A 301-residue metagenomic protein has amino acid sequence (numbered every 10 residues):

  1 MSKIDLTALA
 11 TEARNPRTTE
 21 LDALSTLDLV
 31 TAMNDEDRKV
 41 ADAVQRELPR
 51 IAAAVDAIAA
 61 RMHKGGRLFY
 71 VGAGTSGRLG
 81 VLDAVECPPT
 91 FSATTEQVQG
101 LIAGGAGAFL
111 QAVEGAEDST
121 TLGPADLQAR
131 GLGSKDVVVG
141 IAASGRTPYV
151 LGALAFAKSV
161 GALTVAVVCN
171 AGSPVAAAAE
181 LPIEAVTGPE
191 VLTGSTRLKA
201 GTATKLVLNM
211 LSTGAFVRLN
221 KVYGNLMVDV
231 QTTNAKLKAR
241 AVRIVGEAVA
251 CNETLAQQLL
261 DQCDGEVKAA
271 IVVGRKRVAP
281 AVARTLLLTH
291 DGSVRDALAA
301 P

Functional and structural regions predicted by a protein language model:
M1-A43, E47: Cofactor-/ligand-binding subdomain signature composed of acidic, glycine-rich, tryptophan-containing flexible loops
T11, A32-V40, G100-Q111, Y223 (+2 more regions): Gly-rich Lys/Arg/Thr-decorated short loops/hinges at beta-loop-alpha junctions or inter-strand turns that position
R46-R61: A short, well-structured juxtamembrane/interface segment
P49, Q111-A112, T232-N234: Active-site pocket-shaping loop/turn-to-helix segments
A57, A153, L211: Aromatic/hydrophobic pocket-lining residues that form π-stacking "cages" and hydrophobic walls in ligand
F69-V207, A215-L219: Glycine-rich phosphate-binding loops that contact phosphosugars or nucleotide phosphates
M210, A215-P301: Short, amphipathic alpha-helical interaction segments embedded in low-complexity terminal/linker regions of eukaryotic
